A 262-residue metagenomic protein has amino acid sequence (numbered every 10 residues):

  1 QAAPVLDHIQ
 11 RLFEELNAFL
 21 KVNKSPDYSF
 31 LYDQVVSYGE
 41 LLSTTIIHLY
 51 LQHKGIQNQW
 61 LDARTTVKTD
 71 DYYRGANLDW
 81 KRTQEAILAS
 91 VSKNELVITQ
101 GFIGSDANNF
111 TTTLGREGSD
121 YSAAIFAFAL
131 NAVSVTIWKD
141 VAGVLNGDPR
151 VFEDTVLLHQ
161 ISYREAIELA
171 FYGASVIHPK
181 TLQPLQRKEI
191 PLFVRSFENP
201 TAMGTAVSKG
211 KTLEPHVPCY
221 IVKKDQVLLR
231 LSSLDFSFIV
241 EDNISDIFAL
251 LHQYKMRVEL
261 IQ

Functional and structural regions predicted by a protein language model:
Q1-I177, L182: Nucleotide/pyrophosphate-binding catalytic subdomain
P4-V5, I177-K180, P191-P200, Y254-Q262: Flexible, glycine/charged-enriched surface loops at secondary-structure junctions
K54, K188, Y254: Conserved dinucleotide-binding and phosphotransfer motif residues
L61, T99-G101, W138, R195-F197 (+2 more regions): Generic beta-strand/beta-sheet core signal
V97, T112, L192, T205 (+1 more regions): A broad, low-specificity signal marking well-ordered, structured residues that form hydrophobic/aromatic
I103-G104, S119, A142-G143, N199-P200 (+2 more regions): Short, glycine-/Ser/Thr-/acidic-enriched flexible segments
G204-Q262: A conserved regulatory-domain signal marking ACT and ACT-like small-molecule sensing domains and adjacent regulatory
